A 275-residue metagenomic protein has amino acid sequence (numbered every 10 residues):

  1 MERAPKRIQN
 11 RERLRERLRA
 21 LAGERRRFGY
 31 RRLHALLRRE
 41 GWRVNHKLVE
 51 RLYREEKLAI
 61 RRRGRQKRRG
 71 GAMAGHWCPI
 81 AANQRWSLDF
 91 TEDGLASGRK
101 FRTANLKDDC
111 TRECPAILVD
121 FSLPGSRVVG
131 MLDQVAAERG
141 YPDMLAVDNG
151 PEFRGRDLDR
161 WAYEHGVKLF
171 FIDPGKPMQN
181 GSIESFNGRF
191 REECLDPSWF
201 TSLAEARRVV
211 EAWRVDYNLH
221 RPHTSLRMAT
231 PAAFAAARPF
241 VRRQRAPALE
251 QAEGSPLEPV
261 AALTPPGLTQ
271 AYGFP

Functional and structural regions predicted by a protein language model:
M1, L18, L33, V49 (+13 more regions): Mobile genetic element proteins and their domesticated derivatives, centered on retroelements and DNA transposons
M1-R85, K176, T230-V241: Basic, flexible linker segments flanking DNA-binding modules in nucleic acid-interacting mobile-element proteins
A4, H165, G188-P275: C-terminal domain-tail junction helix/linker
K6-Q9, V147-P151, G155-A162, L169-E192 (+2 more regions): RNase H-like two-metal-ion nuclease catalytic core shared by retroviral integrases and related mobile-element nucleases
N10, L14, R26-Y30, N45 (+9 more regions): Hydrophobic (often cysteine-bearing) scaffold residues that line and stabilize catalytic clefts of nucleotide/cofactor
G23-R27, L58-R61, G140-Y141, V167 (+3 more regions): Generic structural signal for secondary-structure transition and capping sites
R43-K107, E113, S126-Q134, E138-P142 (+1 more regions): Mobile-element integrase/transposase regions, centering on the N-terminal DNA-binding/Zn-coordinating module
I117-L118: Short hydrophobic alpha-helix segments
